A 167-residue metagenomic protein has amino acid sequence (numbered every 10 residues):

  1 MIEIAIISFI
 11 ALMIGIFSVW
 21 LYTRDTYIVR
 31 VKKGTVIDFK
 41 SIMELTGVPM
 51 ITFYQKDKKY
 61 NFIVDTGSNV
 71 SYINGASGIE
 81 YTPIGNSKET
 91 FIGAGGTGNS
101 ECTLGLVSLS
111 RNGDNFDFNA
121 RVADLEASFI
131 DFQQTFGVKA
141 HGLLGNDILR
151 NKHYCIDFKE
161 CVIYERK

Functional and structural regions predicted by a protein language model:
I2-K167: Pepsin/retropepsin-fold aspartyl endopeptidases
